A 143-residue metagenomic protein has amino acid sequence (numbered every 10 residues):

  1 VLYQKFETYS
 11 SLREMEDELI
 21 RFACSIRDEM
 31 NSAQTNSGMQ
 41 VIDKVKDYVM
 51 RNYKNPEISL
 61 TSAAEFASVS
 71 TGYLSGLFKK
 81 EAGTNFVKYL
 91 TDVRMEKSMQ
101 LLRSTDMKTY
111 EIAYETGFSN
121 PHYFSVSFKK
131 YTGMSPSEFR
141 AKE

Functional and structural regions predicted by a protein language model:
V1-S25, D47-R51, E57, S62 (+1 more regions): General nucleic-acid-binding
Y3, I20, N36-G38, K44 (+4 more regions): Two-component histidine phosphotransfer core
E7, R27-S32, K46-I58, F78-A82 (+2 more regions): Basic, amphipathic alpha-helical hairpins
T8-R13, A23-K44, K80-K88, D92: Short, Lys/Arg-enriched, Trp-marked, Pro/Gly-tolerant hinge/linker segments that flank
I20, C24-D28, K129, G133 (+2 more regions): A short, amphipathic alpha-helical segment
T61-Y89, A113-S135: Basic/polar phosphate-binding segments, predominantly the helix-turn-helix DNA-binding elements of transcriptional
K80-S119, A141-E143: Terminal helix-turn-helix DNA-binding modules in bacterial transcription factors
